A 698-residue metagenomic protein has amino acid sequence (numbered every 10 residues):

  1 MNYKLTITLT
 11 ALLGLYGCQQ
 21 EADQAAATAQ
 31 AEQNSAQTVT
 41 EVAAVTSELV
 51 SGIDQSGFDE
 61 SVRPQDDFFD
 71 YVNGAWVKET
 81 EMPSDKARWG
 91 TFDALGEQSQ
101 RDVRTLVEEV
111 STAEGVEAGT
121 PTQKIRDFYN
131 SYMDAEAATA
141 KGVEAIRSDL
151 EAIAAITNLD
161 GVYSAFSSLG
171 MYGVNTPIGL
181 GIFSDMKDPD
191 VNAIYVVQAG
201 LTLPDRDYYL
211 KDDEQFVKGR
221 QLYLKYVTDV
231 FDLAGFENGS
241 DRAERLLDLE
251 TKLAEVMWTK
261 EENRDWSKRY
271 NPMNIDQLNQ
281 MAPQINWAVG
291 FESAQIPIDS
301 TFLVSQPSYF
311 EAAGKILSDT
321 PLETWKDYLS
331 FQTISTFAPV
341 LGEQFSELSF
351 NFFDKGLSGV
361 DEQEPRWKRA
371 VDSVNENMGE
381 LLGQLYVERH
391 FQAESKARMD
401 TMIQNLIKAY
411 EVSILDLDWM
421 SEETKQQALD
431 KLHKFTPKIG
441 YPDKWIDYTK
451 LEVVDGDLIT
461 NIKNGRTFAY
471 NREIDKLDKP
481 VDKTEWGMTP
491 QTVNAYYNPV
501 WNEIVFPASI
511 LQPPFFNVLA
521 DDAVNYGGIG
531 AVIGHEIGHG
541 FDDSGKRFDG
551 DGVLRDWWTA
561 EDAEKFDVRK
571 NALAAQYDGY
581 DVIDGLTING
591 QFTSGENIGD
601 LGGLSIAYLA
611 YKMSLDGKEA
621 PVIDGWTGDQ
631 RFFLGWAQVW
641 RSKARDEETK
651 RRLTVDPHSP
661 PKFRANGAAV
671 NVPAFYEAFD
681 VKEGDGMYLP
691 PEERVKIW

Functional and structural regions predicted by a protein language model:
M1-T6: Bacterial N-terminal signal peptides that target proteins for export
G14-G17: C-terminal motif of bacterial Sec signal peptides marking the signal peptidase cleavage site
Q19-E21: Bacterial signal peptide processing site
A25-E48: Post-signal peptide N-terminal segment of mature Sec-exported envelope proteins
V42, T46, K252, M281-I285 (+7 more regions): Intrinsically disordered, low-complexity linker/terminal regions across diverse proteins
T46-L49, R63-D67, Y71-A137, L203: Active-site-surrounding "flap" and adjacent substrate/cofactor-binding loops of secreted or lumenal enzymes, prototyped
F58-K78, Y209, D213-D232, S594 (+1 more regions): Hydrophobic/aromatic-rich, well-ordered segments within soluble, folded domains that form packed cores
V110-T401, N405: Noncatalytic, helix-rich "gating/capping" subdomain that lines the substrate-entry/channel surface of large enzyme
